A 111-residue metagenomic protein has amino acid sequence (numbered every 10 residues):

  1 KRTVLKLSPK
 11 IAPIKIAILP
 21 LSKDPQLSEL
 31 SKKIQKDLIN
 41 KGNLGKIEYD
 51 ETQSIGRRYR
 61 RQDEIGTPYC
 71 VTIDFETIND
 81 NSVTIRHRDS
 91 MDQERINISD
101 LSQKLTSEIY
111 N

Functional and structural regions predicted by a protein language model:
K1-N111: NTP/phosphate- and nucleic-acid-binding module
